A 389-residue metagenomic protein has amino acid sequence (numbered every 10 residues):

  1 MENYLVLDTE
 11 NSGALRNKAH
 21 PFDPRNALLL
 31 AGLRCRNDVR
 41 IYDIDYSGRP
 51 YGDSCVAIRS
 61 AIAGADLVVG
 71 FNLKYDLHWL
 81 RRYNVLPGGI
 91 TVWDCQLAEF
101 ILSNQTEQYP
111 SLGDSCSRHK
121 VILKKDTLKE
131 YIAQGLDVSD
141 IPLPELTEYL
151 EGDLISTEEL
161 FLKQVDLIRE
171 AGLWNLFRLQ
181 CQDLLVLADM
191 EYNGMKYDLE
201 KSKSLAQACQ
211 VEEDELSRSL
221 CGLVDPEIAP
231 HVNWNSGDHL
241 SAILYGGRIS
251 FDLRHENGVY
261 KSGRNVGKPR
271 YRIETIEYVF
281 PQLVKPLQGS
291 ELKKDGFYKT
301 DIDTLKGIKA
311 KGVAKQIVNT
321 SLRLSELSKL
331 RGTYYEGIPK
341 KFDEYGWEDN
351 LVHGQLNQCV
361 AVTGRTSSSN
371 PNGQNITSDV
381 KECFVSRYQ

Functional and structural regions predicted by a protein language model:
M1-N17, F22-N26, L30-G32, R36 (+3 more regions): Conserved "right-hand" nucleotidyltransferase catalytic core of DNA-directed polymerases
N26, G32-R169: Active-site-proximal helix-loop-helix substrate-binding element of RNase H-like nuclease domains
